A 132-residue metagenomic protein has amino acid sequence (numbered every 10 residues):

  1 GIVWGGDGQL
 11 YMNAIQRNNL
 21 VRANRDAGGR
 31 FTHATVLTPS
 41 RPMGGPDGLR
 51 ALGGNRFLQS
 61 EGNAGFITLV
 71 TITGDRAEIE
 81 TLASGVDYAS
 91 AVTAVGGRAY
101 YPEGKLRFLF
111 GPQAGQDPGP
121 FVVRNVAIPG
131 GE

Functional and structural regions predicted by a protein language model:
G1-L10, P39-F57, S84-G97: Beta-rich, blade/repeat-based domains predominating in secreted/periplasmic proteins but also intracellular
W4-G6, L10-R17, F57-N63, Y101-F110: Conserved beta-strand positions in repeat-built beta-propeller and related beta-rich domains
Q9-Y11, Q16-L20, A27-R30, P39-G45 (+1 more regions): Short, catalytically relevant binding-site loops at active-site mouths
N19-V21, F66-T68, G119-R124: A short loop-to-beta-strand structural motif that recurs across blades of beta-propeller domains
N24-G29, T71-D75, A127-G130: Short loop/turn segments that connect beta-strands within beta-propeller blades
R30-R41, A77-L82: A short beta-strand motif characteristic of beta-propeller blades
R56-T81: Secondary-structure end/capping motifs
T93-E132: Blade-level signature of beta-propeller repeat domains, shared across WD40, Kelch, NHL, RCC1 and BNR/Asp-box propellers
